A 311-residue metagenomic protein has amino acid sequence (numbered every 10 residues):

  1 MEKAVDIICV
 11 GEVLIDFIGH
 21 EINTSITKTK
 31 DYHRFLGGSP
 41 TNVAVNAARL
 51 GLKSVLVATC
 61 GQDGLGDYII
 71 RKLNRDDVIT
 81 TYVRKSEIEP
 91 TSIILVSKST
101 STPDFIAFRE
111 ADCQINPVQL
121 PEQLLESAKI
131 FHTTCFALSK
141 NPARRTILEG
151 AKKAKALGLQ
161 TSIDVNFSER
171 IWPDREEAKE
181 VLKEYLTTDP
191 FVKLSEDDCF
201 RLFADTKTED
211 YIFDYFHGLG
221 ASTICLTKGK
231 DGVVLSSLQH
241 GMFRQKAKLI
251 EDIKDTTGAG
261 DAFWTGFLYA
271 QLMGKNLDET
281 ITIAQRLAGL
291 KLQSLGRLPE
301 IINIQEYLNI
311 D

Functional and structural regions predicted by a protein language model:
M1-I79, I253: Glycine-rich phosphate/adenosyl-contacting loop at the front of the ribokinase-like
M1-I8, K152, E209-D311: Conserved phosphate-binding/catalytic region of the ribokinase-like
V13, F136, V165, A262: Active-site metal-binding loops of divalent metal-dependent hydrolases
A48, K155, L272: Gly/Ala-rich phosphate-binding loop of Rossmann-like dinucleotide-binding domains, activating on the conserved
K53-C135, L308-D311: Conserved N-terminal subdomain of the carbohydrate kinase-like
E110, F136, N166-R170, D197 (+1 more regions): Active-site beta-loop-alpha junctions enriched in small/polar residues
L157, I171-M242: Conserved phosphate/ATP/ADP-binding segment of small-molecule kinases
